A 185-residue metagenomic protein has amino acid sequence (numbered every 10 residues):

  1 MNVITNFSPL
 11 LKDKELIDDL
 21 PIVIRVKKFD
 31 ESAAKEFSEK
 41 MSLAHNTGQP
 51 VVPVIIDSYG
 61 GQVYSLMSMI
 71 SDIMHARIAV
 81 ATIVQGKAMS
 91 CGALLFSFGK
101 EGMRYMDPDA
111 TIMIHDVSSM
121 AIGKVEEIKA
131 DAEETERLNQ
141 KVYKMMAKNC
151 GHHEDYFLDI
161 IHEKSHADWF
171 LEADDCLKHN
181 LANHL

Functional and structural regions predicted by a protein language model:
N2-E39: STAS-typified acidic loop motif
F7-E15, L43, D72, I78 (+1 more regions): Catalytic phosphate/metal-binding cores of nucleic-acid and nucleotide-processing enzymes, i.e., regions that mediate
V23-K28, I55-Y59, E126-A132: Second-shell loop/turn segments in exported
F37, V54, F96, I112 (+2 more regions): Terminal peptide-recognition signature
F37-S58: A structural preference for short, pocket-lining loop segments at secondary-structure junctions
Q49-V52, M74-V80, E154-F157: Short, surface-exposed connector motifs at secondary-structure boundaries
Y59-G61, S68-M69, I73-S119, S165 (+1 more regions): Glycine-rich beta-to-alpha active-site loop
A121-L185: Charged, glycine-interspersed solvent-exposed loop segments at helix/strand-loop junctions that cap or gate access
